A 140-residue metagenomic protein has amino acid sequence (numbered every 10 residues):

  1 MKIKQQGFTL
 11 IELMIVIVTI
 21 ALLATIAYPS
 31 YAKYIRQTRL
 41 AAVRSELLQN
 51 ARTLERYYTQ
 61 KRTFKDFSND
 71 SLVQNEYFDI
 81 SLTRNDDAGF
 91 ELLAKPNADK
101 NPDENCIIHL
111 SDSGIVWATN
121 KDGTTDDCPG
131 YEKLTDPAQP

Functional and structural regions predicted by a protein language model:
M1-Y31: N-terminal single-pass transmembrane signal-anchor helix
E12, E46, E55: Acidic-residue sensor for enzyme active/binding pockets
I15, I20, A51-E55, K65 (+1 more regions): N-terminal start-of-chain detector that recognizes signal peptides and the immediate post-cleavage beginning
T25, Q37, P102-E104: Non-catalytic, surface-exposed connector residues within folded enzymatic/regulatory domains
K33, T38, R52-D70: Alpha-helix exit/C-cap motif
T59-P140: Periplasmic/extracellular, small/polar-rich flexible segments of pilin-like filament-forming proteins
